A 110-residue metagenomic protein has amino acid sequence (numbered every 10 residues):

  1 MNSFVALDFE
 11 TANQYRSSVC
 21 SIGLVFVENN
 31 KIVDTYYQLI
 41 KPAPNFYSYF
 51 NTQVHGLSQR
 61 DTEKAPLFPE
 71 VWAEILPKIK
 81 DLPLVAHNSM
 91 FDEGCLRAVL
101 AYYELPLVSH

Functional and structural regions predicted by a protein language model:
M1-S109: Conserved non-catalytic scaffold segment of RNase H-like nuclease domains
